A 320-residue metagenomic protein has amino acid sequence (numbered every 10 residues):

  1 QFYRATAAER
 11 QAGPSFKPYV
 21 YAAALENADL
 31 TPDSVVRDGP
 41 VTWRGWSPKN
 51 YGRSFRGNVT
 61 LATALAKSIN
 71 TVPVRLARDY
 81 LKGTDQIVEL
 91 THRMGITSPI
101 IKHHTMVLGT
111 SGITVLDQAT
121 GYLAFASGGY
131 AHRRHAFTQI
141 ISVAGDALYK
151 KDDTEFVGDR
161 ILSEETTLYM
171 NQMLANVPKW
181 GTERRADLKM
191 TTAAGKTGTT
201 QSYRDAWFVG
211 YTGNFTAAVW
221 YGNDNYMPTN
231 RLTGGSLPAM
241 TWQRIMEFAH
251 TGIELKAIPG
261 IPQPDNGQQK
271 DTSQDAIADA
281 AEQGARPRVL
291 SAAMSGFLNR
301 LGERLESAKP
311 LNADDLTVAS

Functional and structural regions predicted by a protein language model:
Q1-A5, F16, G112-Q274, A278 (+3 more regions): A penicillin-recognizing enzyme superfamily signal
Q1-R10, P14-P18, N27, T31-D33 (+3 more regions): Periplasmic/cell-envelope proteins involved in peptidoglycan metabolism and beta-lactam response
T6-V36, A64, G121-F125, M170 (+1 more regions): Active-site SXXK
E9, L30-I87, A131, V143-M170 (+1 more regions): Conserved catalytic neighborhood of penicillin-recognizing serine enzymes
Y21-D29, V41, A66-N70, R78-K82 (+5 more regions): Sec-exported extracytoplasmic/periplasmic mature domains
V35, T63, P73-A77, L90 (+6 more regions): Structural recognition of the beta-strand scaffold that forms the well-ordered cores of secreted hydrolase catalytic
S47-G52, Y80-Y122, G129, R134-A136: Mid-domain, small-residue-enriched loop/turn segments at the edges of structured enzyme/sensor domains
A281-S320: Acidic, low-complexity intrinsically disordered tails
